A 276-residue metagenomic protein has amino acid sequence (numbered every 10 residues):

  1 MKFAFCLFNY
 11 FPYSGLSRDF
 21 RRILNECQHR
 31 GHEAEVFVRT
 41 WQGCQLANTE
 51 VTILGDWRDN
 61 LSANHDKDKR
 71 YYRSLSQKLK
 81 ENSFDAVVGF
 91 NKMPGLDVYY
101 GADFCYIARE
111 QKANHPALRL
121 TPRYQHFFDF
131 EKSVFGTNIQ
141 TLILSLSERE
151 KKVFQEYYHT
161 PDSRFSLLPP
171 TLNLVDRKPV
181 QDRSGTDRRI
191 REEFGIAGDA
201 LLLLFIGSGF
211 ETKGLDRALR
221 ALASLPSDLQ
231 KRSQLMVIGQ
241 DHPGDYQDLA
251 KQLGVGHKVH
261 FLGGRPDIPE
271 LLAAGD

Functional and structural regions predicted by a protein language model:
M1, Q181-L202, S227-D228: Nucleotide-sugar donor-binding and catalytic loop/hinge architecture of NDP-sugar-dependent glycosyltransferases
L7-Y13, E26-A63, K78, E150 (+1 more regions): N-terminal strand-loop element at the rim of the active site of nucleotide-sugar-dependent glycosyltransferases
S17-R22, L201, F205-S224, G244-D245: A conserved mid-protein helix/loop that constitutes part of the nucleotide-sugar donor-binding site
W41, I206-F210, R232-Q247: Glycosyltransferase donor-sugar binding loop
N60-V87, Q125-S133: An amphipathic, basic-hydrophobic alpha-helix
P122-D187: Donor nucleotide-sugar binding/catalytic pocket of nucleotide-sugar-dependent glycosyltransferases
Y246-R265: Nucleotide-activated donor-binding/catalytic signature segment of Leloir-type glycosyltransferases, i.e., the conserved
A273-D276: Acidic donor-binding loop of glycosyltransferase active sites
